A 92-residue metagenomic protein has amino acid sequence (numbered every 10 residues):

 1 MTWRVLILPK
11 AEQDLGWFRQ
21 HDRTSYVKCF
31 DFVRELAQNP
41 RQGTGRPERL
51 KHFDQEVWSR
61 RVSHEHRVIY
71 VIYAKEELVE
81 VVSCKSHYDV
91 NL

Functional and structural regions predicted by a protein language model:
M1-R4, E12-V27, R60-L92: Enriched for short, Lys/Arg-rich terminal
K10-A11, K51: Intrinsically disordered, low-complexity regions enriched in Ser/Pro/Gly/Gln/His and often acidic
Y26-R34: PIN-domain endoribonuclease scaffold, especially VapC-family toxins
R34-R61: A short, surface-exposed loop/turn module that caps and links secondary-structure elements
